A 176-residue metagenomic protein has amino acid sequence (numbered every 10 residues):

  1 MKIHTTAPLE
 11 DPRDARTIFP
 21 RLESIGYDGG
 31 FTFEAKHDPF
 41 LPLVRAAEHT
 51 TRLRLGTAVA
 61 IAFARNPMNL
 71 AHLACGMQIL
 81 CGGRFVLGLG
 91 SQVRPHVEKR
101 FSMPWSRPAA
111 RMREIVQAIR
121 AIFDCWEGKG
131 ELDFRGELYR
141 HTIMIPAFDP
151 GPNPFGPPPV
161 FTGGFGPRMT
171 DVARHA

Functional and structural regions predicted by a protein language model:
M1-T57, F63, P158: N-terminal beta1-alpha1-beta2 module of alpha/beta enzyme domains
E10, A64-M68, H72, R107: Residue-level signal for the nucleotide or nucleotide-sugar donor/cofactor binding architecture
D14, N66, M169-D171: Intrinsically disordered, low-complexity acidic/polar segments
F19, F33, F63-N69, G83 (+1 more regions): Conserved N-terminal glycine/acidic-rich loop preference
D28-F33, L55-A58, L80-G83, R111-I115: Glycine-rich loops and low-complexity Gly/Arg-rich segments that provide flexible linkers or classic glycine-based
D38, N69, R111: Short acidic-hydrophobic sequence patches enriched in Asp/Glu that either
F40-L43, L70, V116: A general structural signal for well-ordered alpha-helical segments in protein cores
H72-C75, I79-A176: Internal, glycine-rich beta/alpha segment that forms the wall or movable "lid" of small-molecule/cofactor binding
